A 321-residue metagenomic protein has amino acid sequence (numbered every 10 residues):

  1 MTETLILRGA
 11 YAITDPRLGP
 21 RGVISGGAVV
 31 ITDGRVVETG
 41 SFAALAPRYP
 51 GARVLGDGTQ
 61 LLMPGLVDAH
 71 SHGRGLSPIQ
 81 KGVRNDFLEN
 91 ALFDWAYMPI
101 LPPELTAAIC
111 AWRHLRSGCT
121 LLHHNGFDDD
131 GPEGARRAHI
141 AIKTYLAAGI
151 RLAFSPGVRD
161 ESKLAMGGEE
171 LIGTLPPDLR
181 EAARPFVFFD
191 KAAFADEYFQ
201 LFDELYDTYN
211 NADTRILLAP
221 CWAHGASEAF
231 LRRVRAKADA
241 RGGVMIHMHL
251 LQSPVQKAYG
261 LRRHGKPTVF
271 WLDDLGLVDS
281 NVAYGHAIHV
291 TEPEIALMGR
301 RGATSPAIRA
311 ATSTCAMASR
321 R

Functional and structural regions predicted by a protein language model:
M1-R48, Q60-L62: N-terminal metal-binding scaffold of metallo-dependent hydrolase/deaminase domains
T4-G9, A46-N90, A108, L115-R116 (+2 more regions): Replace "His-x-His-based motif
A10, V29, G34, T59 (+8 more regions): Divalent metal-coordination and catalytic microenvironments
P78-K81, L164-G167, F230, P254-K266 (+2 more regions): Histidine/acidic-residue-rich catalytic or RNA/ligand-binding cores of hydrolases and nuclease-related proteins
Q80-R151, D196-N211: Alpha-helical scaffold segments that flank or form the walls of functional sites
C119, I150, G243, G302-A303: A structural motif
R136-G285: Metal-coordinating catalytic core of metallo-dependent amide/deamination hydrolases
L277-R321: Active-site-adjacent C-terminal substructures of enzyme catalytic domains
